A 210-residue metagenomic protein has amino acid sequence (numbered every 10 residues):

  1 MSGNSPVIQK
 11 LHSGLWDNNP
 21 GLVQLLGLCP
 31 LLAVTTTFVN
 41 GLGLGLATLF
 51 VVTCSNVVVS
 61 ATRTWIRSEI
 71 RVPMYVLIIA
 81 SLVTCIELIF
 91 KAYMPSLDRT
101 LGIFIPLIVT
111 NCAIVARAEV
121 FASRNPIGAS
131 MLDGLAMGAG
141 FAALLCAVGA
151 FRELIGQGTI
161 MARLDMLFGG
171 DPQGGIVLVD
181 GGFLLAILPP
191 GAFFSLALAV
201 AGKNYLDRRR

Functional and structural regions predicted by a protein language model:
S13, D17, S60-T64, A129-M137: Short amphipathic alpha-helical coupling elements at transmembrane boundaries
L28-L32, T48-T53, A80-E87, V109-A113 (+3 more regions): Hydrophobic core segments of alpha-helical transmembrane domains in multi-pass membrane transport and ion-translocation
F38-C54, M74, D98-V109: Structural signature of hydrophobic alpha-helical transmembrane segments
S55-S68, V115-N125, G202-N204, R208: C-terminal ends of transmembrane helices
I66-I79, T100-P106, S130-D133: Cytoplasmic-side transmembrane-helix entry/capping segments in multi-pass membrane proteins
C85-L101: Transmembrane alpha-helix boundary signature
G134-G156: Hydrophobic alpha-helical membrane-insertion segments
M161-L185: Short, membrane-exposed interhelical loops at transmembrane-helix boundaries
